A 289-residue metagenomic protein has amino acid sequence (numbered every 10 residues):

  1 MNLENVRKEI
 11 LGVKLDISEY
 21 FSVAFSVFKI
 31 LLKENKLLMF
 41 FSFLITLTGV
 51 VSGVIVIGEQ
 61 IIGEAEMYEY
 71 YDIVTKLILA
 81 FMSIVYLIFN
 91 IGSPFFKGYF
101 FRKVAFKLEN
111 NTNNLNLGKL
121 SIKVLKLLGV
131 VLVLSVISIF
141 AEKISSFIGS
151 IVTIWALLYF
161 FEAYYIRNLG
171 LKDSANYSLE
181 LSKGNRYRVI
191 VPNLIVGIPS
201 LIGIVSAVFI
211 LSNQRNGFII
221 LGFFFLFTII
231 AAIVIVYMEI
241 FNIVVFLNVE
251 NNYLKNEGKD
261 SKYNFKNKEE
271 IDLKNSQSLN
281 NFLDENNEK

Functional and structural regions predicted by a protein language model:
M1-E4, K33-K36, E59, K76: A composition-driven signal for long, intrinsically disordered, charge-rich low-complexity tracts
N2-I10, I61-Y68, F96-K97, F101-N113 (+3 more regions): Juxtamembrane transition segments at transmembrane-helix termini in multipass membrane proteins
K14-T48, N114-F140, W155-I204: Interfacial aromatic "cap" segments that immediately flank transmembrane helices in multipass membrane proteins
L38-E59, I78-P94, K126-I154, I190-Q214 (+1 more regions): Hydrophobic alpha-helical transmembrane segments in multi-pass membrane proteins
G58-I78: Perimembrane loop-to-helix junctions flanking transmembrane segments
S83, K119, V131, Q277 (+1 more regions): Generic low-complexity, intrinsically disordered sequence content enriched in small uncharged/hydrophobic residues
L87-L128: Hydrophobic alpha-helical segments and helix pairs
